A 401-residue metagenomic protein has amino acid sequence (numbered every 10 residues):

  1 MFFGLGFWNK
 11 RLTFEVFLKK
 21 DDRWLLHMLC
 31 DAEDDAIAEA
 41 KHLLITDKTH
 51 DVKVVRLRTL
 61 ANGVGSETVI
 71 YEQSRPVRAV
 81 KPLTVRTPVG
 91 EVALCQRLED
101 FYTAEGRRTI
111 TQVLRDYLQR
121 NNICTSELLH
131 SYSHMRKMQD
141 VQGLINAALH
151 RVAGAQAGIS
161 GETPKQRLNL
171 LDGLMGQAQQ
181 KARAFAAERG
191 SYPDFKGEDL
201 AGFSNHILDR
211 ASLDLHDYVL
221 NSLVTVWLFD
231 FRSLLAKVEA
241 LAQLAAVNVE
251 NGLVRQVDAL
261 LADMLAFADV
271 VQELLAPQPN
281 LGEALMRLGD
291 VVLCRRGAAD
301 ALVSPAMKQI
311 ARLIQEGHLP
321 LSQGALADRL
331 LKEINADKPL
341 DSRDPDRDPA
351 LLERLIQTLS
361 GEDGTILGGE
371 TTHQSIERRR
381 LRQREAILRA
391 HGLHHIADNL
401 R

Functional and structural regions predicted by a protein language model:
M1, A32-H42: Charged, amphipathic alpha-helical segments
F2-L26: Short aromatic-glycine-(Arg/Gly/Cys) micro-motifs in beta-strand/loop hairpins
L5-G6, H42-L44: Beta-strand elements of modular eukaryotic interaction domains
V16, A40, V52-V54: Hydrophobic beta-strand residues in large extracellular and virion-surface proteins
K19-D21, E33, L57-T59: Generic structural motif
I45-L128: Short, mixed-charge low-complexity intrinsically disordered segments
Y102, G106-R401: Non-catalytic all-alpha helical scaffold/repeat segments
